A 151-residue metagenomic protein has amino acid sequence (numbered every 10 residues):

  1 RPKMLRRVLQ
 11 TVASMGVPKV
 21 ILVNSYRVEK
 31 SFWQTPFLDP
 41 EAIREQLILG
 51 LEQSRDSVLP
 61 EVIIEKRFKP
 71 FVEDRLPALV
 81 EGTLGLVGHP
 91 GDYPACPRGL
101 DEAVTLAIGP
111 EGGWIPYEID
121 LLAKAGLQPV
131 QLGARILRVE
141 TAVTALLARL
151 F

Functional and structural regions predicted by a protein language model:
R1-L84: RNA substrate-binding interface of SAM-dependent RNA methyltransferases
V12, G109, L122: Conserved RecA-like P-loop NTPase ATPase core
G16, R55, G109-G113, G133: Glycine-centered flexibility sites
T35-F37, L100-E102, D120-L122, A145: Short, glycine/charged-enriched secondary-structure capping and boundary segments
K66-E73, Y93-A95, I136-L137: A short acidic, often aromatic-flanked loop/helix-cap motif at beta-alpha or helix-coil junctions that lines enzyme
L79-I119, Q128-V130: Active-site/ligand-binding-proximal alpha/beta "capping" segment
P116-F151: Structured adenosyl-cofactor binding patch, chiefly the S-adenosyl-L-methionine
